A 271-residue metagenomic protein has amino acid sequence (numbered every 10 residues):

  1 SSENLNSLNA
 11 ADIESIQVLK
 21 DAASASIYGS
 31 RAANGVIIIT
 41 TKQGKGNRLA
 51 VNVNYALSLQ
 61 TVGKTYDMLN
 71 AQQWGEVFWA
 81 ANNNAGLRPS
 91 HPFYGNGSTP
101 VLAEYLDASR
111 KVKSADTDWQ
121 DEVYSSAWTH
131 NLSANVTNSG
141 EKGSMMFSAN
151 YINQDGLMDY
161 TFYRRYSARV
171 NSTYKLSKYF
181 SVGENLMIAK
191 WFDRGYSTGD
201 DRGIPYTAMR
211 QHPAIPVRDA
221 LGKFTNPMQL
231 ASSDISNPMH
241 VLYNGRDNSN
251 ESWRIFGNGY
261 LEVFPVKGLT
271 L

Functional and structural regions predicted by a protein language model:
S1, G35, Q43-D159, T198-G199 (+2 more regions): Residues embedded in well-ordered regular secondary structure
S1-K20: Short acidic/polar hinge/loop motifs at secondary-structure boundaries that mediate gating or recognition
L8-A11, Y28-A33, T161-R164, T198: Short, glycine-/polar-rich solvent-exposed loops and beta-turns at beta-strand/coil boundaries
I13, A168-V170, L269: Extended, hydrophobic alpha-helical segments in both membrane/secreted and soluble proteins
I16-Q17, I37-I39: Non-catalytic regulatory/gating segments with a bias toward low-complexity or hydrophobic composition
V62, R110-N150, Q154-T161, S167-S236 (+1 more regions): Flexible loop and strand-edge segments within Gram-negative outer membrane beta-barrel domains
S177, F264-V266: Residue-level recognition of beta-strand termini and adjacent short loop/turns
